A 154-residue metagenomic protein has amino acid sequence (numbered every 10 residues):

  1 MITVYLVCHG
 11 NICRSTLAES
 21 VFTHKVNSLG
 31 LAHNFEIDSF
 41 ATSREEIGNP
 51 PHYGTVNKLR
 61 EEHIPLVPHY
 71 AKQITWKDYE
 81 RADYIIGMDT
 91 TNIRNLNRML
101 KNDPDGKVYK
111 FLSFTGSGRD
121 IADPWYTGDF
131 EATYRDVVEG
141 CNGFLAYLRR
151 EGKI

Functional and structural regions predicted by a protein language model:
M1-R81, A146-I154: Conserved active-site segments centered on acidic
S15, M88-D89: Replace "coordinates the UDP/GDP/TDP-sugar" with "coordinates nucleotide-activated sugar donors
Y84, T90-I154: Phosphate-binding/catalytic loops
